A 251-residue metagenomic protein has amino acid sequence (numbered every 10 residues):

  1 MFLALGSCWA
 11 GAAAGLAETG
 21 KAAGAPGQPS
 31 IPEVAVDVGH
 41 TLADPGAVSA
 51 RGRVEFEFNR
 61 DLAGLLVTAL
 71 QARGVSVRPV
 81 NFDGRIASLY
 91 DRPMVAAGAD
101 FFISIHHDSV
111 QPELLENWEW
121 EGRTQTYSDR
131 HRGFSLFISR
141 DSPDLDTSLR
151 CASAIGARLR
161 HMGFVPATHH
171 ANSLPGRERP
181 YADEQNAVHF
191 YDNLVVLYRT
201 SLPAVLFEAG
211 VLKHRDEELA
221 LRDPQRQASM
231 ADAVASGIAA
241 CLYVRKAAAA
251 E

Functional and structural regions predicted by a protein language model:
M1-G11: Bacterial N-terminal signal peptides
F2, D37-T41, G210: Glycine-centered small-residue hotspots that permit tight backbone geometry or close packing
A10-A17, A22-G24: Boundary at the C-terminal end of the N-terminal hydrophobic targeting segment
G20-P29, E57-E251: Active-site-proximal helix/loop segments of hydrolytic enzymes
P32-G52: Short glycine-rich His-centered loop
